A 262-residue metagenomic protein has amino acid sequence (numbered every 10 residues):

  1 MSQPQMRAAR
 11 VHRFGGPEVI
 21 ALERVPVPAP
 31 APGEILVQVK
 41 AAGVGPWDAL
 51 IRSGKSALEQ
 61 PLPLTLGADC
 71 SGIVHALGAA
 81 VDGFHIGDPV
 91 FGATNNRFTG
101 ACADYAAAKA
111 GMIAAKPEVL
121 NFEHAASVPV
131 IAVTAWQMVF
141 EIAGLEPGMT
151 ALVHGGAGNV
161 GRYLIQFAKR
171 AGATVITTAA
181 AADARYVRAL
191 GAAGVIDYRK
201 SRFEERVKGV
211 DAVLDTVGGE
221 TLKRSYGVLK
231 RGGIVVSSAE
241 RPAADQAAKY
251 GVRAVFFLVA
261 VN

Functional and structural regions predicted by a protein language model:
P26-V44, K55-R97: Glycine-rich beta-strand-centered segment in the early N-terminal region that forms part of a ligand/cofactor-binding
G33, E205-A212: A short acidic, Gly/Pro-enriched loop at the edge of an enzyme's catalytic core that lines a small-molecule cofactor
L50, G83, A93-G155: NAD(P)H dinucleotide-binding glycine-rich loop of Rossmann-like/cofactor-binding domains, especially the beta1-alpha1
H75, I176-T178, V236: Conserved beta-strand positions in the Rossmann-like core of class I SAM-dependent methyltransferases
I86, A126-R199: Mid-domain Rossmann-like dinucleotide-binding core that forms the NAD(H)/NADP(H) cofactor-binding site
F91, I196, D211-L214, V236: N-terminal Rossmann-like NAD(P) cofactor-binding module of classical short-chain dehydrogenase/reductase
F98, E220-N262: Glycine-rich phosphate-binding loop and adjacent beta-alpha segment of Rossmann(oid) nucleotide-cofactor-binding
E141-L145, R206, G227: Glycine-rich helix-loop-beta junction characteristic of Rossmann-like nucleotide cofactor-binding loops
